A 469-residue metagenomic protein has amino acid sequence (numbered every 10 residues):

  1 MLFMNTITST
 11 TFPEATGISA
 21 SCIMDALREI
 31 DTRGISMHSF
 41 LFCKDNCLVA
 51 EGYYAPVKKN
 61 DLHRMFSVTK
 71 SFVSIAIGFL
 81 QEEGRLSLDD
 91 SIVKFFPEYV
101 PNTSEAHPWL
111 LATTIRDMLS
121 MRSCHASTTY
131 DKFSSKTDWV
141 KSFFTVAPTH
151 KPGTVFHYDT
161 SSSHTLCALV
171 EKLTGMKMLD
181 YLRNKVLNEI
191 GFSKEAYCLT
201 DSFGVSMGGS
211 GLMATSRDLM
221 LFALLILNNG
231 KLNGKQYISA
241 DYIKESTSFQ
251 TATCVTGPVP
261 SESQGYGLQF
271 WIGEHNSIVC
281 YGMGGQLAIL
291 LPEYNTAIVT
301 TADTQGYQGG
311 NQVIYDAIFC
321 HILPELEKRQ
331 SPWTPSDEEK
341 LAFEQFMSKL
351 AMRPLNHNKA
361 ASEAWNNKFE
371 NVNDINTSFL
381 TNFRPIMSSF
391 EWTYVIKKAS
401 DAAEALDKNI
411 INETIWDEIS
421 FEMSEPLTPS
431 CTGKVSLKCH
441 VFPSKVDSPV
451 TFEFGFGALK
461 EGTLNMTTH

Functional and structural regions predicted by a protein language model:
L2-L41: Beta-lactamase-like hydrolase cores
L27-V57, L88, I289, N295-V299: A short, well-structured edge-of-sheet supersecondary motif
N46, R64-D89, M118, L166-V170 (+1 more regions): Active-site SXXK
E83-S123, T145, T174-S210, A214: Active-site helix/loop module of the DD-peptidase/beta-lactamase fold, centered on the serine-lysine SxxK catalytic
S162-L169, G208-K231, Q286-D303: Active-site-proximal alpha-helical segments within enzyme catalytic domains
K194-A196, I243-T301: Active-site Gly/Thr loop motif
G282-A361: Structured C-terminal helix/loop/strand segments within mature extracytoplasmic catalytic/sensor domains
P335-H469: Peripheral terminal and inter-domain segments
